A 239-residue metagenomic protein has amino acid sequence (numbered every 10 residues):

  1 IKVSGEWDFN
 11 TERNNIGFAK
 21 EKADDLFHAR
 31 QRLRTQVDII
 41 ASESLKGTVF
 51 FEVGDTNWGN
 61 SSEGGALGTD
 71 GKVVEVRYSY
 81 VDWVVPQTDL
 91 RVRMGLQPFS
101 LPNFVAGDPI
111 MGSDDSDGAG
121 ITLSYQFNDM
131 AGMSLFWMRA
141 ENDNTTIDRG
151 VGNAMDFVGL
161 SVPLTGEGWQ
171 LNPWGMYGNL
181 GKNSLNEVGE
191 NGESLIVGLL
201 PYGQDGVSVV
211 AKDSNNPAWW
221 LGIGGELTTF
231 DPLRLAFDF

Functional and structural regions predicted by a protein language model:
I1-L96, I121-M133, T165, W169 (+2 more regions): Beta-barrel outer-membrane channel/assembly domains of diderm bacteria
N10-A19, G54-E63, Q97-P109, M138-I147 (+1 more regions): Sequence/structural signature of outer-membrane beta-barrel proteins
Q87-R91, V105-F239: Signature for the C-terminal beta-barrel architecture of outer-membrane proteins
